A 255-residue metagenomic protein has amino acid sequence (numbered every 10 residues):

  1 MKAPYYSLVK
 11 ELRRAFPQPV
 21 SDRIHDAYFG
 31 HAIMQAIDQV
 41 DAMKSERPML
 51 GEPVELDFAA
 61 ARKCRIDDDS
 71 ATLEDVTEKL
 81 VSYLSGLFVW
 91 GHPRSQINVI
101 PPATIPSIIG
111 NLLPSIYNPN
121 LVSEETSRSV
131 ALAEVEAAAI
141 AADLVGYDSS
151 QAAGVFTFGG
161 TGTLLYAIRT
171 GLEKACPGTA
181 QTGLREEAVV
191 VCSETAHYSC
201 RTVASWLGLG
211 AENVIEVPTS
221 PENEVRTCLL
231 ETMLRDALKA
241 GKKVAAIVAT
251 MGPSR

Functional and structural regions predicted by a protein language model:
K2-S150: N-terminal entrance/gating region of PLP-dependent enzymes' catalytic architecture
P102, P106, Y166, T202 (+1 more regions): Short, solvent-exposed polar/charged micro-motifs at secondary-structure junctions
E125-S129, P221, V225, P253: Short, surface-exposed alpha-helical recognition segments that flank or form part of ligand/macromolecule-binding
S127-S129, T179-A188: Short alpha-helical "patches" and their helix-cap loops
E134, A138-A139, A152-L184, C200-V203: Conserved beta-loop-alpha segment that forms the PLP phosphate-binding cup at the N-terminus of a helix
D143-Y147, T170-P177, S205-W206, T232-A240 (+1 more regions): Conserved helix-loop functional segments at active or binding sites
F158-T161, L184-A188, C192-V244, A249: PLP-dependent aminotransferase-class I/II
A249-R255: Active-site core of PLP-dependent enzymes with the aminotransferase class I/II
